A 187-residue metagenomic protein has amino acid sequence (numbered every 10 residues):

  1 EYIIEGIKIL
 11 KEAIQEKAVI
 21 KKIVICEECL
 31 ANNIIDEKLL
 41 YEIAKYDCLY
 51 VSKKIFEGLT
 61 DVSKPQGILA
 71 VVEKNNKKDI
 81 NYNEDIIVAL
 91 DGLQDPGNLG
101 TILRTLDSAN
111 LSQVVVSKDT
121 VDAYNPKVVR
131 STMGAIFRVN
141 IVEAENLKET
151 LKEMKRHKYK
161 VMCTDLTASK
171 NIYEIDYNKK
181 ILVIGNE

Functional and structural regions predicted by a protein language model:
E1-E187: Post-transcriptional modification and biogenesis factors for structured RNAs of the translation apparatus
